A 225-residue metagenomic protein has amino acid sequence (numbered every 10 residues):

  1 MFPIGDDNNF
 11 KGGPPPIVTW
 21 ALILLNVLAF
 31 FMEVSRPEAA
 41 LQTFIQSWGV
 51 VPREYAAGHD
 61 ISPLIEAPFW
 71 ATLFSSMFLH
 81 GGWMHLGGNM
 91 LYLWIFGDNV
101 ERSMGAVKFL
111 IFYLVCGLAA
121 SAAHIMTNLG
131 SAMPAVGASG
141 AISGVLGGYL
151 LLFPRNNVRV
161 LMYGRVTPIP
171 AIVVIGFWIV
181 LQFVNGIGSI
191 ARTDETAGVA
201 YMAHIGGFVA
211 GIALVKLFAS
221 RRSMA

Functional and structural regions predicted by a protein language model:
M1-A225: A detector for small-residue-rich transmembrane helices and their helix-helix packing motifs
